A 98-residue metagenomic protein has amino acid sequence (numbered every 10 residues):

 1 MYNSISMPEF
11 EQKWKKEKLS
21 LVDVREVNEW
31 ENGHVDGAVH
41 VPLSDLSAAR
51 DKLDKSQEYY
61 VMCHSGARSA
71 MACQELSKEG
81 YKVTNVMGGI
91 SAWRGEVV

Functional and structural regions predicted by a protein language model:
M1-S20, V27-E58, A67-V98: Rhodanese-like catalytic fold shared by cysteine-dependent sulfurtransferases and DSP/PTP-type phosphatases
M62: Short, surface-exposed ligand- or partner-binding patches at beta-edge/loop junctions that are enriched in aromatics
